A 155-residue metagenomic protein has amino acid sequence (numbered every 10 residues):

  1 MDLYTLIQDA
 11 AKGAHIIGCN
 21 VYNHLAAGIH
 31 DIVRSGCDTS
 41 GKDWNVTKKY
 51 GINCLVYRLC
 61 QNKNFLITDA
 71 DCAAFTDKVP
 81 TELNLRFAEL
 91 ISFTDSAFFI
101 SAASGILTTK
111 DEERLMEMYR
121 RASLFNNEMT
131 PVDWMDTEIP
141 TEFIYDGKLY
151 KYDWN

Functional and structural regions predicted by a protein language model:
D2-L107: Glycan-recognition surfaces
S35, M118-Y119, W134: Short, charged/polar low-complexity linear motifs in solvent-exposed/disordered segments
P80-T81, T108-T109, F125-N126, N155: General structural signal for secondary-structure boundaries
I91-F99, P131-N155: Carbohydrate-binding surface patches
F99, A103, L124-P131: Intrinsically disordered or highly flexible coil/loop and linker segments, enriched in small and charged/polar residues
D111-N126: Extended substrate-binding grooves/exosites of carbohydrate-active enzymes
